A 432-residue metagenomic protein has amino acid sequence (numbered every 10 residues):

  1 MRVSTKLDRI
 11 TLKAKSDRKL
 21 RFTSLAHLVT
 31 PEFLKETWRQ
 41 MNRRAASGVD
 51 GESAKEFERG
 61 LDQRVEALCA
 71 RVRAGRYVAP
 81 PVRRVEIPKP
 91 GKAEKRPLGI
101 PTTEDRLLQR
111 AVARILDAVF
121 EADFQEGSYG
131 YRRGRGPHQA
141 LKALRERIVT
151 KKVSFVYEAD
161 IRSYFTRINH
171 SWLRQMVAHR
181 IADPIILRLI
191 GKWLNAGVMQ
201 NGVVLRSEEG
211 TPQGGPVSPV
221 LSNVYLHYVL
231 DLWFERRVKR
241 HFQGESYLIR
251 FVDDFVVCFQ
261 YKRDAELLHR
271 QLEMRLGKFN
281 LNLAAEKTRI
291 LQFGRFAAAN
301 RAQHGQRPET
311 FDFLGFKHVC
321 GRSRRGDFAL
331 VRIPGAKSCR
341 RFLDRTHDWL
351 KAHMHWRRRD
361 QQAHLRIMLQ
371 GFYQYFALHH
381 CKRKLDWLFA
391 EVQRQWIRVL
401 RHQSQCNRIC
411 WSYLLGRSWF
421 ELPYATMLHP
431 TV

Functional and structural regions predicted by a protein language model:
M1-V432: Non-catalytic terminal/accessory segments
